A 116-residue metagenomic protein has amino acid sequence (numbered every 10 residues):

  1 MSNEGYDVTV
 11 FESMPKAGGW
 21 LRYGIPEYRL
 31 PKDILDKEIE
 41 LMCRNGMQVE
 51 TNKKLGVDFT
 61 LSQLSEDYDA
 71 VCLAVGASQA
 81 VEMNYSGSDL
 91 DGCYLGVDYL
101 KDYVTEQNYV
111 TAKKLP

Functional and structural regions predicted by a protein language model:
M1-P116: Residues forming the flavin
